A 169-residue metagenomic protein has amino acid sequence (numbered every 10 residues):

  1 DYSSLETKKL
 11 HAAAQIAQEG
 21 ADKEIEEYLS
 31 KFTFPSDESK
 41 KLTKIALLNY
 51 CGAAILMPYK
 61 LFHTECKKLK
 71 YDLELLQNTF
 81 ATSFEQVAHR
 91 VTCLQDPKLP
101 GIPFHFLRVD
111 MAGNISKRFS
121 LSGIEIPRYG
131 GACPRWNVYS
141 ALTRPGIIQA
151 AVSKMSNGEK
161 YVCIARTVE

Functional and structural regions predicted by a protein language model:
D1-E169: Conserved binding/catalytic microenvironments
